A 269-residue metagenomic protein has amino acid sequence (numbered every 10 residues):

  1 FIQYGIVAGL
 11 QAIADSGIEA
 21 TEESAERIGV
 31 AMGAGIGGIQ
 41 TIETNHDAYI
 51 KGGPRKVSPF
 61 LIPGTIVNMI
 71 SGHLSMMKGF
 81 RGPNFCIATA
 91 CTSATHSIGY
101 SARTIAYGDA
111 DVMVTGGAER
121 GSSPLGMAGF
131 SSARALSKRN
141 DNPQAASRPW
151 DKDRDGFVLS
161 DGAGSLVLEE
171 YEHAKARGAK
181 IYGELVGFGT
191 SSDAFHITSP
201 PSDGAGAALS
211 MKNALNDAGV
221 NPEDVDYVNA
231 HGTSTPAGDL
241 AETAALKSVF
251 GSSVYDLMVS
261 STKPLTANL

Functional and structural regions predicted by a protein language model:
F1-I28, S210, A214-P222: Conserved active-site "lid/cap" helical segment
F1-V7, G37-Y100, D109, S132-V158 (+1 more regions): Conserved catalytic cysteine-centered active-site region of acyl-thioester-dependent Claisen-condensing enzymes
G9, V30, L74, A94 (+6 more regions): Conserved small-residue
E22-M32, N84-T89, A110-A118, K180-F188 (+2 more regions): Beta-strand segments within the central parallel beta-sheet cores of soluble alpha/beta enzyme folds
A34-I36, A118-S122, R134, A163 (+4 more regions): Glycine-rich beta-alpha junction loops
T41-T44, I98, S123-G129, F195-T198 (+1 more regions): Short acidic, glycine/serine/threonine-rich loops at helix termini
D141-A218, D226-Y227: Condensing-enzyme catalytic core mediating Claisen C-C bond formation in acyl metabolism
F195-G204, T233-F250, L269: Short glycine/threonine-rich loop-to-helix capping motif typified by GTGT followed within a few residues by an Asp-Pro
